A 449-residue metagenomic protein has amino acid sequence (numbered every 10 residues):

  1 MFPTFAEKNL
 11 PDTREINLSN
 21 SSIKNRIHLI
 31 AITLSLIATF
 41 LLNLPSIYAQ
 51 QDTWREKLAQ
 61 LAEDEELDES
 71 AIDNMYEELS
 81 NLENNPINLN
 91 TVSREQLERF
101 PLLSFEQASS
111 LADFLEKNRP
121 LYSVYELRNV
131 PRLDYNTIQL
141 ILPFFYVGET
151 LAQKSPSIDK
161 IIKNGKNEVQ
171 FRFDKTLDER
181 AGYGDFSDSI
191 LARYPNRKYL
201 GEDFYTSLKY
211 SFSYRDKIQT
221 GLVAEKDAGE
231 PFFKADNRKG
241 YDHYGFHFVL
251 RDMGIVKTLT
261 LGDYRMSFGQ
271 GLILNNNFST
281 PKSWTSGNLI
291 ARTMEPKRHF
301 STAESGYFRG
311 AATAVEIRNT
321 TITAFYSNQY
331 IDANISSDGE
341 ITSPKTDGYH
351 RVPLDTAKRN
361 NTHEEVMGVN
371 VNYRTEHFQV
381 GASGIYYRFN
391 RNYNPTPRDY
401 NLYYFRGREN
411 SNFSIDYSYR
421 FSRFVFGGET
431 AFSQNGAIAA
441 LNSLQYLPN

Functional and structural regions predicted by a protein language model:
F2-F5, F40: Aromatic (phenylalanine/tyrosine) cluster motif
F5-L10, E15-L34: Bacterial N-terminal signal peptides that target proteins for export
E7, V92-S93, S123, G348: Intrinsic-disorder/low-complexity, polar/charged segments
A31-N43: Bacterial N-terminal signal peptides
L44-A49: Sec/Tat signal peptide C-region and signal peptidase I cleavage site
Q50-L102, E106-D113, G148-K154: Long, highly charged, low-complexity intrinsically disordered interaction regions that mediate electrostatic DNA/RNA
R99, E106, A112-D113, K117-P120 (+1 more regions): Outer-membrane beta-barrel channel domains
